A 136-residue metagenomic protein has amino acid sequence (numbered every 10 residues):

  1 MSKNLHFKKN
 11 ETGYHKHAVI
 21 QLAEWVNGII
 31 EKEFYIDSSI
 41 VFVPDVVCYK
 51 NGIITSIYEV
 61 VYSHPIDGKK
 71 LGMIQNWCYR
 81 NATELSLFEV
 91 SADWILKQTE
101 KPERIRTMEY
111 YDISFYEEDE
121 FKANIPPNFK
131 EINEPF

Functional and structural regions predicted by a protein language model:
M1-G13: N-terminal cysteine/histidine-rich coordination modules
H6, H15-H17, H64: Histidine (H) residue identity feature
G13-I57: Active-site metal-binding core of divalent-cation-utilizing nuclease and nuclease-like domains
S38, P65-G68, A82, I113 (+1 more regions): Short linear motifs in intrinsically disordered/low-complexity regions
C48-G72: Short beta-strand-loop-alpha-helix junction that forms the active-site gateway of nucleic-acid-processing nucleases
S63-W94, K101: Mg2+/Mn2+-dependent nuclease catalytic core
E84-L87, A92-F136: Non-catalytic C-terminal interaction segments of nucleic acid-processing enzymes
